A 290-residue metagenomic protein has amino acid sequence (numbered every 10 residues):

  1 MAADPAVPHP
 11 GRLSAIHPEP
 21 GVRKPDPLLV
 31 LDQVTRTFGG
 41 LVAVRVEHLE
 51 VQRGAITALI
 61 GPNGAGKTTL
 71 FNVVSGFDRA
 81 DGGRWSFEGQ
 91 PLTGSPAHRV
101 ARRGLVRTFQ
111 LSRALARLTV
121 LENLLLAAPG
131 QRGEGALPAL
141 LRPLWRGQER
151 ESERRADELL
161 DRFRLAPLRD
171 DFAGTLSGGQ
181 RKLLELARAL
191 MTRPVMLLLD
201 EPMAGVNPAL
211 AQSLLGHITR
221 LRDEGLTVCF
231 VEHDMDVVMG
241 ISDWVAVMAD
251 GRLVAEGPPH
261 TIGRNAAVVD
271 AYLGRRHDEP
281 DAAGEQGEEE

Functional and structural regions predicted by a protein language model:
I60-P62: The feature captures the beta-strand-to-loop junction immediately N-terminal to the Walker
S75: Helix-to-loop junction immediately C-terminal to a conserved catalytic motif
G83-P91, R102-R103: Conserved ABC transporter NBD signature motif
A136-D171, G216-T219: Conserved ABC ATPase "signature" region
R193: Conserved catalytic motifs of ABC-family nucleotide-binding domains
L197-E201: Catalytic Walker B motif of ABC-type/P-loop ATPase nucleotide-binding domains
